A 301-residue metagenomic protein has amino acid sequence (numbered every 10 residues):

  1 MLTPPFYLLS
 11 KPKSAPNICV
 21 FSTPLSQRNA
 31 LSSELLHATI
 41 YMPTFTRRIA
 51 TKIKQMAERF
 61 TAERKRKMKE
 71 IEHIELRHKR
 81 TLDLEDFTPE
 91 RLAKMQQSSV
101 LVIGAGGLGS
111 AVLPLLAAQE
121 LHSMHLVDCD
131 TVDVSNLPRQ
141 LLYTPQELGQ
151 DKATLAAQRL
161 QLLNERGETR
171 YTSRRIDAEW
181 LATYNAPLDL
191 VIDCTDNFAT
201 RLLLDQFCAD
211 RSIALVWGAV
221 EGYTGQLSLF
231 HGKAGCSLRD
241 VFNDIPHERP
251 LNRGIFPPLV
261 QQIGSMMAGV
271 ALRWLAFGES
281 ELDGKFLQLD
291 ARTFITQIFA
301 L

Functional and structural regions predicted by a protein language model:
F45-L101: N-terminal charged helix/coil linker that caps or initiates catalytic domains
M95, Y184-A186: A short, aliphatic-rich alpha-helical micro-motif
V102-I103, L126: Hydrophobic Val/Ile/Leu positions in short beta-strands of Rossmann-like dinucleotide-binding domains
L108: Hydrophobic/small residue at the entry helix of a nucleotide-binding pocket
A118-S123: Conserved S-adenosyl-L-methionine
D128-L163: Glycine-rich phosphate-binding loop and adjoining beta1-alpha1-beta2 segment of Rossmann-like nucleotide-binding folds
Y171, I176-D177, P187-M266, R273 (+2 more regions): E1/E1-like adenylate-forming module used to activate ubiquitin-like modifiers and sulfur-carrier proteins
